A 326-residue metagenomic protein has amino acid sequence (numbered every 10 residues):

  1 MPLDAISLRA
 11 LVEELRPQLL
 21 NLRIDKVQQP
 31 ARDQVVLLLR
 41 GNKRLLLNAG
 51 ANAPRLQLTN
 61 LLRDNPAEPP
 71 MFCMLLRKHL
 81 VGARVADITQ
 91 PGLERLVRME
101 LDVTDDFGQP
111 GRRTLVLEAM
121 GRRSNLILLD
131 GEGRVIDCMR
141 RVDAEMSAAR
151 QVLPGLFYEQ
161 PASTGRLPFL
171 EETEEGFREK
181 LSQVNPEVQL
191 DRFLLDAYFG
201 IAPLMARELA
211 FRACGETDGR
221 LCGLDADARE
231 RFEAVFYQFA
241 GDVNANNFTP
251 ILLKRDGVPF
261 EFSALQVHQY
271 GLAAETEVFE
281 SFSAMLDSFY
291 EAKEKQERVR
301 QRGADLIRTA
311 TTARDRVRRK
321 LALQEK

Functional and structural regions predicted by a protein language model:
M1-K326: Extended, highly charged segments
